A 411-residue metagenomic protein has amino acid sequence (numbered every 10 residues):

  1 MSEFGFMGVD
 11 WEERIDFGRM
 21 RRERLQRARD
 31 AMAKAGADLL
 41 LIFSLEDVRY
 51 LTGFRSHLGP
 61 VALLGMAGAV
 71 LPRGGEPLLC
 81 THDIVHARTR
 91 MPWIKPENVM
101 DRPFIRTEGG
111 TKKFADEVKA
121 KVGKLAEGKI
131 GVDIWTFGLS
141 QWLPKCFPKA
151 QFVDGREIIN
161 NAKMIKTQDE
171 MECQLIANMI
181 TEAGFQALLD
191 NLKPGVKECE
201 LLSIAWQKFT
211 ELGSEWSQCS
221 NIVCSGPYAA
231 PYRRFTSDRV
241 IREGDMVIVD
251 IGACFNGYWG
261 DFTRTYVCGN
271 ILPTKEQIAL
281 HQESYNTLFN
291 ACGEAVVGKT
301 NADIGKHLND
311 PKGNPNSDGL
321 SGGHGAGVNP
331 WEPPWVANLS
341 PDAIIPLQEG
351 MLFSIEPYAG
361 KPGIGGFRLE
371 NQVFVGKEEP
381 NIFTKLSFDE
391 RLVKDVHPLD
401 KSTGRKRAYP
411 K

Functional and structural regions predicted by a protein language model:
M1-K411: Active-site neighborhoods and metal-handling regions in enzymes and metal-associated proteins
